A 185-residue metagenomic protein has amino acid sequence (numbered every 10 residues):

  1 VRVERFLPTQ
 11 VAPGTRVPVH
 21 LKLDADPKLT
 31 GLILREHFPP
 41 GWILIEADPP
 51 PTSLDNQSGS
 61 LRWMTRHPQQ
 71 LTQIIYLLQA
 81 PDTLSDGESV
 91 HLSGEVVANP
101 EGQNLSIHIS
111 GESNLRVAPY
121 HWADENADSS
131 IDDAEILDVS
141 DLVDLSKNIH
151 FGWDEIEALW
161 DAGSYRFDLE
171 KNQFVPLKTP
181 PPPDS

Functional and structural regions predicted by a protein language model:
V1-R2: Proline/serine/threonine-rich low-complexity linkers at boundaries of modular beta-sandwich domains
F6, A12-K28, I33-S185: Calcium-binding acidic motifs and repeat modules
